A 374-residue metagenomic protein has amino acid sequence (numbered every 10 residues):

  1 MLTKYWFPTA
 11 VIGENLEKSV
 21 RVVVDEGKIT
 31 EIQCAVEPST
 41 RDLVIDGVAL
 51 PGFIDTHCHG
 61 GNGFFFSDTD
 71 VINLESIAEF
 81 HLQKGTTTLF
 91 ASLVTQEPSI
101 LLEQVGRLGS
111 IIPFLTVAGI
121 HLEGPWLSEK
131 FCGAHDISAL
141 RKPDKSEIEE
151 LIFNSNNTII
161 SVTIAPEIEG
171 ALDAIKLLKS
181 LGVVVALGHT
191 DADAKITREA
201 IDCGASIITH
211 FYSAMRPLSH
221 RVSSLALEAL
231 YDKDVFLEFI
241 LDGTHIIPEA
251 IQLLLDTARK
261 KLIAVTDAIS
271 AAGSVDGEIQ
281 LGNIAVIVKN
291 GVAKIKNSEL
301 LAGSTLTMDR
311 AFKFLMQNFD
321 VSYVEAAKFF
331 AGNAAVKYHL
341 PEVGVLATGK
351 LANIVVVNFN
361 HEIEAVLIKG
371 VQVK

Functional and structural regions predicted by a protein language model:
M1-E37, L367, V371-Q372: N-terminal metal-binding scaffold of metallo-dependent hydrolase/deaminase domains
M1-W6, A10, V36-V71, E75 (+1 more regions): Replace "His-x-His-based motif
V48-A49, T56, F66-T116, A139-N154 (+2 more regions): Alpha-helical scaffold segments that flank or form the walls of functional sites
H59, E75-Q104, T116-S128, S155-E167 (+4 more regions): Divalent metal-dependent hydrolysis catalytic cores, especially in the metallo-beta-lactamase
E97-E103, E167-E169, A186-D191, F239-D256 (+1 more regions): Active-site glycine- and acidic-residue-rich loops that bind and position anionic ligands or nucleotide-like cofactors
L122, L127-S224: Divalent metal-binding pocket/active-site signature
I196-A327, V336-P341, V357-E362: Active-site-adjacent C-terminal substructures of enzyme catalytic domains
L346-K374: C-terminal cap of metal-dependent C-N hydrolases
